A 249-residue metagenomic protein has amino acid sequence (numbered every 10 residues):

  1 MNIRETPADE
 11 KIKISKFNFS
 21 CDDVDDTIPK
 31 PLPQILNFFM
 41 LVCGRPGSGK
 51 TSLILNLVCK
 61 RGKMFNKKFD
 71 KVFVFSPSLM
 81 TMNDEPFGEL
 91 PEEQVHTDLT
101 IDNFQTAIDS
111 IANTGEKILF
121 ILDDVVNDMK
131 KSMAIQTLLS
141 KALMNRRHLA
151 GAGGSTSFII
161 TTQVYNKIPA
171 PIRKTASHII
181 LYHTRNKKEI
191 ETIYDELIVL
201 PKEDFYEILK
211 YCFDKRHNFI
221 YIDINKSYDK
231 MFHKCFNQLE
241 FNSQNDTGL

Functional and structural regions predicted by a protein language model:
M1-P29: N-terminal pre-Walker A segment at the start of P-loop NTPase domains
N2-I3, V24, I28-G47, L53 (+6 more regions): P-loop NTPase motor core of the ASCE superfamily
F19, P31-Q34, T156-F158: Residue-level signal for well-ordered alpha-helical segments
M40-G62, K67, P77-T81, H96-E203: Conserved P-loop NTPase motor cores
V72: An amphipathic, basic-hydrophobic helix/alpha-beta surface used to engage anionic, phosphate-rich ligands or surfaces
M80-N83, T100, D223, N237: Alpha-helix initiation/capping motif
N83-E93: Short, aromatic/basic amphipathic alpha-helical patches
P91, H96-T100, E240-Q244: Short, flexible N-terminal segments of the mature chain
